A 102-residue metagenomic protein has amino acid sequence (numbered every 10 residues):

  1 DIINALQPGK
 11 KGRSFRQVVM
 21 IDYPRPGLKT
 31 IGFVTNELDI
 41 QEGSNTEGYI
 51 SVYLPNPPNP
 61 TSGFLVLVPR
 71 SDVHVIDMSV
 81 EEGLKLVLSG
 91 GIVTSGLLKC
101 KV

Functional and structural regions predicted by a protein language model:
D1-N4, P8-K10: Transmembrane alpha-helices and immediately adjacent membrane-cytoplasm interface residues in multi-pass integral
S14-V102: Terminal membrane-proximal soluble interaction domains of membrane-associated proteins
